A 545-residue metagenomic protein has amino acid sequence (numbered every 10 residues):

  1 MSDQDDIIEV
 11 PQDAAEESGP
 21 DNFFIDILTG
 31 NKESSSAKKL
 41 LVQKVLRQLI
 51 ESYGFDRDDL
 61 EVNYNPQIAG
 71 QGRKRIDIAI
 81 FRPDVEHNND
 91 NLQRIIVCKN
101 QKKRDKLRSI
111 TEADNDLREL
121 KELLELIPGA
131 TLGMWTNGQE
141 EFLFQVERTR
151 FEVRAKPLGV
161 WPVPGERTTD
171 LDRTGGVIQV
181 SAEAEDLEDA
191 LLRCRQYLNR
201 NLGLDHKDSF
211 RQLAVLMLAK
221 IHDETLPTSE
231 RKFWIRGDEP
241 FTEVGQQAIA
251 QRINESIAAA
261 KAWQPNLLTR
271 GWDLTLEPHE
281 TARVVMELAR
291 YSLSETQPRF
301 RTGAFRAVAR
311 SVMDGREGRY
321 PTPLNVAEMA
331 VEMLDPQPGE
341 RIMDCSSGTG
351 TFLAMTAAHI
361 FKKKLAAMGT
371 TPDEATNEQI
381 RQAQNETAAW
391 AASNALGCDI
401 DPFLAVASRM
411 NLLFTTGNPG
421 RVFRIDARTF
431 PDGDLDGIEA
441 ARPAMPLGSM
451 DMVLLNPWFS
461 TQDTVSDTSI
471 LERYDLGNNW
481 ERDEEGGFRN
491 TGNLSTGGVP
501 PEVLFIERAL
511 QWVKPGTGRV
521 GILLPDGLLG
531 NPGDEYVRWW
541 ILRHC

Functional and structural regions predicted by a protein language model:
S2-L132, E140-G176: A short, conserved, highly charged catalytic patch centered on acidic carboxylates
E17-G30, A184-L204, R283-M286: Short amphipathic alpha-helical segments and their helix-coil junctions
V45, M368-G369, F459-L504, D526: Mobile active-site "lid"/loop adjacent to the S-adenosyl-L-methionine
L132-A259, A405, N411: Charged, often flexible domain-edge or linker segments that flank or initiate folded functional domains
Y197, F300-N325, V331-P336: Class I SAM-dependent transferase core
L218-M313: Long recognition/docking surfaces used for binding and targeting
R319-G448, M452-L455, S460, T464 (+3 more regions): Conserved S-adenosyl-L-methionine
D399-P402, G487-C545: Conserved Class I SAM-dependent methyltransferase catalytic core
